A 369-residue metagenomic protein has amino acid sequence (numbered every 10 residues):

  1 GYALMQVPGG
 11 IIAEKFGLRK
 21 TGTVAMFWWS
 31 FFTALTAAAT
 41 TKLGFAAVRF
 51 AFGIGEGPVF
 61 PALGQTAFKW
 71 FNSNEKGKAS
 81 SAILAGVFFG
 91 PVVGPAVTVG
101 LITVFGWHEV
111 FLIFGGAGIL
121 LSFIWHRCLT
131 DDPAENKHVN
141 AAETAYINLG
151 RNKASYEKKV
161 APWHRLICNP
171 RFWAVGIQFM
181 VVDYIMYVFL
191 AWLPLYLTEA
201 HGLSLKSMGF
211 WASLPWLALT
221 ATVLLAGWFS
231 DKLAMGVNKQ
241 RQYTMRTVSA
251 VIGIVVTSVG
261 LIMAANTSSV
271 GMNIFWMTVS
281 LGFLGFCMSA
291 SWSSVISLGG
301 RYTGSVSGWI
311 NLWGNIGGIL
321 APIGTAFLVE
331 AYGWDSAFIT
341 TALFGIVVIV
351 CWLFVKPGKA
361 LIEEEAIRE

Functional and structural regions predicted by a protein language model:
Y2-V7, G57, P91-V92, W216-T220 (+2 more regions): Residue-level signature of mid-helix packing/kink "hotspots" within the transmembrane helices of 12-pass Major
L4-L43: Conserved MFS/SLC helix-loop-helix module at the cytosolic interface between two early adjacent transmembrane helices
G17, F32, A38-G44, G55 (+4 more regions): Helix-breaking motifs and short loop linkers at transmembrane-helix boundaries and internal kinks in secondary membrane
K20-A34, R241-I262: Structural signature of the two symmetry-related core transmembrane helices
V48-V87: Cytoplasmic helix-loop-helix junction between adjacent transmembrane helices in 12-TM secondary transporters
I83, V87-N136: Helix-loop-helix hairpin linking two adjacent transmembrane segments in secondary transporters
T103-G116, S204-S207, M245-V248, F327-L343: A membrane-interface helix-boundary motif in multi-pass transporters
I167-G227, L284, M288-W292, I296: Extracytoplasmic gate region of multi-pass secondary transporters
